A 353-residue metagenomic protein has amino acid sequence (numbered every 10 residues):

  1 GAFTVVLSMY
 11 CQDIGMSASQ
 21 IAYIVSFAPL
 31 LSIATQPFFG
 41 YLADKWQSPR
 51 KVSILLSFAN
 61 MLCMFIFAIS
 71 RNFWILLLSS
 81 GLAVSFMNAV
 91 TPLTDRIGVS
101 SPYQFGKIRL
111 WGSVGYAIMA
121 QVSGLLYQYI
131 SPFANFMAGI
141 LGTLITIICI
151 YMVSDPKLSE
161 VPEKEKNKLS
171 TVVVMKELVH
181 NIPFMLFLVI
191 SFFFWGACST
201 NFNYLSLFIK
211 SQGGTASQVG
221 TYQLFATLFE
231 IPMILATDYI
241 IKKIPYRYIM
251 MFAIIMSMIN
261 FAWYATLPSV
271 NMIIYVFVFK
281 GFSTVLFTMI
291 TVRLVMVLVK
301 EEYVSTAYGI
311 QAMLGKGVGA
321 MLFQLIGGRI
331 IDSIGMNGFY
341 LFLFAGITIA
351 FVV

Functional and structural regions predicted by a protein language model:
G1-P29, P183-Y222, T288: Helix-loop boundary and gating motifs at the non-cytosolic
C11-Q12, L42-A43, L110, L125-I130 (+3 more regions): Interfacial helix-cap and linker-helix signal at transmembrane-aqueous boundaries of multi-pass secondary transporters
A34-S48, Y127, P232-P245, I331-D332: Helix-to-loop junctions at the C-terminal end of transmembrane segments in multipass secondary transporters
K51-F65, Y248-W263: Structural signature of the two symmetry-related core transmembrane helices
C63-M64, F73-V90, F192, M272-L286: Hydrophobic core of transmembrane alpha-helices in multi-pass small-molecule transporters, especially MFS/SLC-type
M87-P102, L286-K300: Intracellular juxtamembrane helix-capping segments at the cytosolic ends of symmetry-related transmembrane helices
A134-M152, G338-V353: Symmetry-related core transmembrane helices of the 12-TM Major Facilitator Superfamily/SLC fold
V153-L188: Juxtamembrane intracellular "pre-TM" segments in multi-pass secondary transporters
